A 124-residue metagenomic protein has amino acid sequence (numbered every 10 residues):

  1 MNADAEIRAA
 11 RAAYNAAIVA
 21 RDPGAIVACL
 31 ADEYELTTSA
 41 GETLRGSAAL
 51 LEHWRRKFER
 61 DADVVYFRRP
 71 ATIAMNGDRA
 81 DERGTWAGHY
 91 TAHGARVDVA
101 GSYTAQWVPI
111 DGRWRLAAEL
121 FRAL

Functional and structural regions predicted by a protein language model:
M1-A28, E35-L124: A beta-strand edge to alpha-helix "cap/lid" segment located at domain peripheries
